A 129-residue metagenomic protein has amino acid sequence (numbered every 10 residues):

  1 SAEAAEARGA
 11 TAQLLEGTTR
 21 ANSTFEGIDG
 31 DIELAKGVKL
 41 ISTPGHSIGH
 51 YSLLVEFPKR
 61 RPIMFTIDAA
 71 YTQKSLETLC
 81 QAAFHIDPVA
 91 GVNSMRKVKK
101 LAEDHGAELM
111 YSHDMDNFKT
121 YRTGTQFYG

Functional and structural regions predicted by a protein language model:
S1-A2, I32-E33, S47, Y71 (+1 more regions): Short, catalytically relevant binding-site loops at active-site mouths
S1-S42, A90-G106: Metallo-beta-lactamase
V38-P44, M64-I67: Active-site-proximal beta-strand elements of phosphoester/diester hydrolases
I41-L53: Active-site glycine- and acidic-residue-rich loops that bind and position anionic ligands or nucleotide-like cofactors
H50-G129: Cap/insert and terminal regions of metallo-dependent hydrolase folds
